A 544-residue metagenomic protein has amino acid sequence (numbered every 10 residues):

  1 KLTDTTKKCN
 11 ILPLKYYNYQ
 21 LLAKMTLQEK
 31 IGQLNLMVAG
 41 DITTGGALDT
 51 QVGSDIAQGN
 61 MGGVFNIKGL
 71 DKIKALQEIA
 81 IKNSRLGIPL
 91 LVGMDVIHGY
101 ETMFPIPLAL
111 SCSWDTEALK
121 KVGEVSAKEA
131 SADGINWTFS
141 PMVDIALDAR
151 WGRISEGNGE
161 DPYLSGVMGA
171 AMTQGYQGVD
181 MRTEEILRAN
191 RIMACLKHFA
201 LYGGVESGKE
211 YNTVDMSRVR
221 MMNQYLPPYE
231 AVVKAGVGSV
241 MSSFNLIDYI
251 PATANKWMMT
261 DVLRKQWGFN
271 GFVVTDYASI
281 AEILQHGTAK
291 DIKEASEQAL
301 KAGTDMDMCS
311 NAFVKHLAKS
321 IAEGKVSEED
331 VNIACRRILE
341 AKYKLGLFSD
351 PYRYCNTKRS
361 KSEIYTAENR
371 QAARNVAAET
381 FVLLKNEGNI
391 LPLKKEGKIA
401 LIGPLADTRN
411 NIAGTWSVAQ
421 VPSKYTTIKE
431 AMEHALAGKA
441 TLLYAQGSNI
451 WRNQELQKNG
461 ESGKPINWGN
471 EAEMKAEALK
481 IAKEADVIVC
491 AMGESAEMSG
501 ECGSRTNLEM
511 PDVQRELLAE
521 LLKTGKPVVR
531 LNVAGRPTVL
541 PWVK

Functional and structural regions predicted by a protein language model:
K1-K544: Glycoside hydrolase catalytic-domain context in secreted enzymes
